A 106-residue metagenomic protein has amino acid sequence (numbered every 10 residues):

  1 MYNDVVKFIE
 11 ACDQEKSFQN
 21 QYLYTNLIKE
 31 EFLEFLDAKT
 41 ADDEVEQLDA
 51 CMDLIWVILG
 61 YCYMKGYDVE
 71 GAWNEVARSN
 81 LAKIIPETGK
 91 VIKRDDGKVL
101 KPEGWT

Functional and structural regions predicted by a protein language model:
M1-C51, I55-T106: Flexible "arm" and connector segments at domain edges
